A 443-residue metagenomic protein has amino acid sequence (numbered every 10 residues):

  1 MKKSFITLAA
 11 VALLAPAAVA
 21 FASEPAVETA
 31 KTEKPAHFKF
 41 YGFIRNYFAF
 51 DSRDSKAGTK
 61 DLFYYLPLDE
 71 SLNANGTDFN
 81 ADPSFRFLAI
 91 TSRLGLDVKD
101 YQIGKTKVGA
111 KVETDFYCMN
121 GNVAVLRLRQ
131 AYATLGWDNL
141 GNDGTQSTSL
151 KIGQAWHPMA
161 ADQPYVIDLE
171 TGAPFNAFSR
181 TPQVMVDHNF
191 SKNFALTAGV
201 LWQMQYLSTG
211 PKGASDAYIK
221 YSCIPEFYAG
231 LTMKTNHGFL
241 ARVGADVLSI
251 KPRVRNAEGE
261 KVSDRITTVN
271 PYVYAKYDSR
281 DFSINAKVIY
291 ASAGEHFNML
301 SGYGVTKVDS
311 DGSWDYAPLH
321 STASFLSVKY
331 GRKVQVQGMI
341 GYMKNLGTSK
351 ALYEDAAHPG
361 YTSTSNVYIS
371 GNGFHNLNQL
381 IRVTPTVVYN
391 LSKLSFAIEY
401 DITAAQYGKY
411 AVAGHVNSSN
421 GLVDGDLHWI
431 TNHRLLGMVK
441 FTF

Functional and structural regions predicted by a protein language model:
M1-T32: Cleavable N-terminal export/targeting peptides
T32-K34, P83-R86, G121-V125, G172-F178 (+9 more regions): Replace "Gram-negative outer membrane beta-barrel proteins" with "bacterial and organellar outer membrane beta-barrel
E33-K60, S71-Y206, Y221-I224, Y228-T235 (+1 more regions): Outer membrane beta-barrel
G42, A110-V112, L150-I152, L196-A198 (+9 more regions): Membrane-embedded beta-strand positions of outer-membrane beta-barrel proteins
D51-S55, G121-V123, A161-P164, Q205-G210 (+4 more regions): Outer-membrane beta-barrel proteins
K234-L377, I381: Detector for outer-membrane/organellar transmembrane beta-barrel domains, recognizing the amphipathic beta-strand
K393-N420: C-terminal beta-signal and adjacent terminal beta-strands/loops of Gram-negative outer-membrane beta-barrel proteins
W429-F443: Outer-membrane beta-barrel "beta-signal"
